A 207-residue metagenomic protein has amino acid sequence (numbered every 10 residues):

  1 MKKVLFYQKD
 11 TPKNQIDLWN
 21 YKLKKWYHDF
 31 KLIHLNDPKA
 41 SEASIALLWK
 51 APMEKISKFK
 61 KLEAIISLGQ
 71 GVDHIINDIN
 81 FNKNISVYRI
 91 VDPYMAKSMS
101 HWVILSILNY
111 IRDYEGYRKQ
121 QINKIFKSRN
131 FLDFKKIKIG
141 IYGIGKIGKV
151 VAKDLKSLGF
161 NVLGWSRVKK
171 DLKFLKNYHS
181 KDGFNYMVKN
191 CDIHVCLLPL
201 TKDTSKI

Functional and structural regions predicted by a protein language model:
M1-S44: N-terminal glycine-/charge-rich "phosphate-binding" loop or analogous flexible N-terminal tail
N36, P52-K55, N130, G183-M187 (+1 more regions): Acidic, amphipathic alpha-helical patches
K39-S41, F59, N185-K189: A short, aliphatic-rich alpha-helical micro-motif
S44-R118: Phosphate/diphosphate ligand-binding glycine-rich loop within oxidoreductases
Y88, Y117-V150, N177: Glycine-rich NAD(P)-binding loop of Rossmann-like domains
L155: Aromatic pocket-lining residues of Rossmann-like dinucleotide-binding sites
L163: Conserved beta-strand positions in the Rossmann-like core of class I SAM-dependent methyltransferases
V168-I207: Rossmann-like adenosine-cofactor binding region
